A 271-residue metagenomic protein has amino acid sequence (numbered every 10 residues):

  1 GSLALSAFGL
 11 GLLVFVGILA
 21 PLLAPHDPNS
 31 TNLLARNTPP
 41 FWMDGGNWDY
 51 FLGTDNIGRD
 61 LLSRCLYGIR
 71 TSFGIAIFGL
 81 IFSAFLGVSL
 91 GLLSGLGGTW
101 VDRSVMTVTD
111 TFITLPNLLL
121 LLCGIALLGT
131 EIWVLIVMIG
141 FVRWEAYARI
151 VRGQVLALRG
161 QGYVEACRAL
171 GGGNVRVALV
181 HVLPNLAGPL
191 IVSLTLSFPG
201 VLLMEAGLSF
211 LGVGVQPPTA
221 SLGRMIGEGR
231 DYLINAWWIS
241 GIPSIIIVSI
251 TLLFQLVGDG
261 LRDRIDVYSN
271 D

Functional and structural regions predicted by a protein language model:
G1, N56-D271: Alpha-helical transmembrane segments of integral membrane proteins, especially multi-pass inner/plasma-membrane
G1-S30, V108, L186-A187: N-terminal signal-anchor/first transmembrane alpha helix
A4, F51, I250: Aromatic-acidic/polar surface patches that form glycan- and anion
G9, L52-G53, G68: Glycine-centered flexibility motif
V16-T54, G212-T219: Hydrophobic alpha-helical transmembrane segments of membrane transport/permease proteins and related membrane-embedded
